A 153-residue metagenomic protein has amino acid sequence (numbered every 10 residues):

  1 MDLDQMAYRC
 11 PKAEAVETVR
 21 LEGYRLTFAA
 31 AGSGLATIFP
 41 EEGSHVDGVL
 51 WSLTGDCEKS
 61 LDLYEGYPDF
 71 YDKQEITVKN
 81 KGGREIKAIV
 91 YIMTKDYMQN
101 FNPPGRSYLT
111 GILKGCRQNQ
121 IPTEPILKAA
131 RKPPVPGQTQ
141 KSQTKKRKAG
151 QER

Functional and structural regions predicted by a protein language model:
M1-R153: Glycine-aromatic micro-motifs
